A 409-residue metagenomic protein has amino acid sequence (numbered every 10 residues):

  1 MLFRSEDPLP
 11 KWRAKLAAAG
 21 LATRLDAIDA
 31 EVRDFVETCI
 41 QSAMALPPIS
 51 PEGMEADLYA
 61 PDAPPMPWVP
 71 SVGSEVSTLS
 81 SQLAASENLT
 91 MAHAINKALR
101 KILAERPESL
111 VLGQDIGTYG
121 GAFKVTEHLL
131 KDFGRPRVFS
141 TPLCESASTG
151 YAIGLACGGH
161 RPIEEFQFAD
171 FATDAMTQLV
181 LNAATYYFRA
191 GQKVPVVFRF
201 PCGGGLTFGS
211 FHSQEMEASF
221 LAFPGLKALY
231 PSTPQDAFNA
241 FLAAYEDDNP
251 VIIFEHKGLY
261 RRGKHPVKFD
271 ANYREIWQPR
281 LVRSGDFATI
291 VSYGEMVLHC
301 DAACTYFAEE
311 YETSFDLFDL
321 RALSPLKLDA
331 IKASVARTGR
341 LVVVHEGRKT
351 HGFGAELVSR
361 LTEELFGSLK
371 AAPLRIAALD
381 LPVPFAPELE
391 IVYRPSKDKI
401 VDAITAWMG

Functional and structural regions predicted by a protein language model:
M1-A45, V125-H128, E145, G191-P195 (+3 more regions): Thiamine diphosphate
D7-P8, R24, I28, S50 (+6 more regions): Serine/threonine-rich low-complexity intrinsically disordered regions
L46-A56: Charged, gly/pro-enriched flexible loop segments at helix/strand junctions
E52, Q235-F238, D329, D398: Residues in well-ordered alpha-helical elements
E55-F254, G258-L259, K264, I391: Thiamine diphosphate
